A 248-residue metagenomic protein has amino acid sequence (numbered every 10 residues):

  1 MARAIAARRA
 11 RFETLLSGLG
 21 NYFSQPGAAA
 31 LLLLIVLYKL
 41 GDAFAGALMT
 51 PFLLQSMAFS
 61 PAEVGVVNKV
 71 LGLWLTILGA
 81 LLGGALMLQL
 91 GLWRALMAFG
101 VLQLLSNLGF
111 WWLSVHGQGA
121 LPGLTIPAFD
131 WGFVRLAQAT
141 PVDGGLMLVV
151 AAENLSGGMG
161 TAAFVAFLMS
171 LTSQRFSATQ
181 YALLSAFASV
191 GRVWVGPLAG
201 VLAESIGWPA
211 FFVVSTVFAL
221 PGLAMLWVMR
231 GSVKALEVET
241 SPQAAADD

Functional and structural regions predicted by a protein language model:
M1-L31, G132-A137, D248: Juxtamembrane intracellular "pre-TM" segments in multi-pass secondary transporters
S24-A45, A151, L155: Pair of pore-lining "gating" transmembrane helices in MFS-fold secondary transporters
Y38, A47-V66: Short amphipathic helix-loop junctions that connect adjacent transmembrane helices in Major Facilitator Superfamily/SLC
P61-E63, Q174-L184: Loop-to-transmembrane helix entry/capping segments in MFS-fold secondary transporters and related SLC/MFSD carriers
L78-M97, L113, G117-Q118, A203-E204: Helix-to-loop junctions at the C-terminal end of transmembrane segments in multipass secondary transporters
V101-A139: C-terminal ends and interior cores of transmembrane alpha-helices in multi-pass membrane transporters/permeases
L113-S114, T216-A244, D248: Multi-pass alpha-helical transporter architecture, strongest for 12-TM Major Facilitator/SLC carriers used
G158-S173: Intracellular juxtamembrane helix-capping segments at the cytosolic ends of symmetry-related transmembrane helices
